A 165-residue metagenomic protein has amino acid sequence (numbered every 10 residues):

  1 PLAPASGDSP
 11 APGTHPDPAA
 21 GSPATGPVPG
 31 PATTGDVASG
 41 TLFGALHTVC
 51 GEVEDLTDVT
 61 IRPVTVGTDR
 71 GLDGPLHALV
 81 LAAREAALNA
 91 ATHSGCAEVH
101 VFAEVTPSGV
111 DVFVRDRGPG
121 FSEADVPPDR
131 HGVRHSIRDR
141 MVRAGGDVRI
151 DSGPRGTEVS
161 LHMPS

Functional and structural regions predicted by a protein language model:
P1-R62: DHp/HisKA dimerization-phosphotransfer hairpin of two-component histidine kinases
G40, V59-R84, A124: Conserved short strand/loop->alpha-helix "switch" segment adjacent to the catalytic nucleotide/phosphoryl-transfer site
P75-V99: Conserved ATP-binding N-box helix of the HATPase_c
V105-V112: Short beta-strand-loop-beta element adjacent to the nucleotide/active-site pocket used for signaling
G109, G120, G153-S160: Glycine-rich nucleotide-binding loop
D116: Acidic ATP/Mg2+-coordinating residue in the GHKL
D125-P154: ATP phosphate-binding glycine-rich loop and adjacent ATP-lid/helix-beta elements within ATP-binding kinase/ATPase
L161-S165: C-terminal beta-strand of the catalytic ATP-binding
